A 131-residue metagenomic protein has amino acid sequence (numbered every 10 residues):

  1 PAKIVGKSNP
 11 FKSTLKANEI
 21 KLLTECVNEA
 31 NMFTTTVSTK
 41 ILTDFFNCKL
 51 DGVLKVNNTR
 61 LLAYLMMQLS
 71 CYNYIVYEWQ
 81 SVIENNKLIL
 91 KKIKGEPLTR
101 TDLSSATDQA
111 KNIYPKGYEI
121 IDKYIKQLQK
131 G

Functional and structural regions predicted by a protein language model:
P1-G131: Flexible coil/loop and intrinsically disordered linker positions at secondary-structure junctions
